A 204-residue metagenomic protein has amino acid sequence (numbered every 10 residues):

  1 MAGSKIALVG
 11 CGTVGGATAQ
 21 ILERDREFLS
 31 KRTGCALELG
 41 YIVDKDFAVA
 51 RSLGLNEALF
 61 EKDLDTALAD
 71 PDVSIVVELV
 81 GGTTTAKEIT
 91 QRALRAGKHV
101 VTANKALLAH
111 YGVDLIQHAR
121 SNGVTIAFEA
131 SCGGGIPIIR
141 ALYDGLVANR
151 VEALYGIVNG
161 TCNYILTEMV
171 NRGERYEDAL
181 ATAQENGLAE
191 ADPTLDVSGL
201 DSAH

Functional and structural regions predicted by a protein language model:
M1-R95: N-terminal glycine-/serine-/threonine-rich beta1-alpha1-beta2 phosphate-ribose binding loop of Rossmann-like
C11, G15-T18, C35, T83-A86 (+7 more regions): Generic structural signal for well-ordered, non-membrane alpha-helical segments in soluble metabolic enzymes
A19-Q20, S52-L55, G112-L115, P137-D144 (+1 more regions): Short acidic, glycine/serine/threonine-rich loops at helix termini
L22-R26, A119, L146: Active-site catalytic pocket residues across diverse enzymes, especially alpha/beta-hydrolases
L79, A103-A106: Catalytic beta/alpha-barrel core
A86-A96, K105-Y143: Rossmann-fold NAD(P)-binding glycine/threonine-rich loop
H99-V101: A short hydrophobic/small-residue beta-strand
R120, T125-H204: Core active-site phosphate/anionic-ligand binding loop and the adjoining beta-turn-alpha structural block in enzyme
